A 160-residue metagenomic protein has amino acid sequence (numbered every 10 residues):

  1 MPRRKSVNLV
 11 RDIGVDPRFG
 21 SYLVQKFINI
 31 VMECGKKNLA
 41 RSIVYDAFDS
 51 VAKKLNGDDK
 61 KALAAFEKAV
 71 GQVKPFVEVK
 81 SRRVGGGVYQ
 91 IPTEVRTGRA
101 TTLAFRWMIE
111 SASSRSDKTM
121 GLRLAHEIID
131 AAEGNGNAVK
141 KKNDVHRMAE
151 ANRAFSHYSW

Functional and structural regions predicted by a protein language model:
P2-C34, N38, D46-W160: Strongly charged
